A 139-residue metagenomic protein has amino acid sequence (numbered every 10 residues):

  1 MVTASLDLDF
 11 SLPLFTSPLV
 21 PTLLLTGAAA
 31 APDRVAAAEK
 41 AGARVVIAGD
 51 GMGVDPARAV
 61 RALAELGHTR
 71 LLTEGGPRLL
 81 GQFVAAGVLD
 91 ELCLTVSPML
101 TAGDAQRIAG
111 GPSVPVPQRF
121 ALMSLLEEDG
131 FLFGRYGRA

Functional and structural regions predicted by a protein language model:
M1-A139: Enzymes that bind and transform nitrogen-containing heteroaromatic metabolites
